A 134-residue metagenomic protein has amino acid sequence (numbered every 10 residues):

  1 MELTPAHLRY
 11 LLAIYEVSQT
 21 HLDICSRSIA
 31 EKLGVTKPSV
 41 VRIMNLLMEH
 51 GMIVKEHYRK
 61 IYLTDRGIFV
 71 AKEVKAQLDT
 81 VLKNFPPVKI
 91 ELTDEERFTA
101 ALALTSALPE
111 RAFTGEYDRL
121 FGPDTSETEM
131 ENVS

Functional and structural regions predicted by a protein language model:
M1-V35: N-terminal helix-turn-helix DNA-binding core of bacterial DNA-binding proteins
P38-V41: Key DNA-contact positions within bacterial/archaeal DNA-binding proteins
M44-N45: Short, hydrophobic-biased segments on the C-terminal half of alpha helices that form "recognition helices"
M48-E56: A short, conserved structural fragment
R59-Q77: Basic, amphipathic "hinge/linker" alpha-helix immediately C-terminal to the N-terminal HTH DNA-binding motif
V74-K89: Alpha-helical linker/hinge and terminal dimerization helices associated with HTH transcriptional regulators
V88-R97: Leucine-rich, amphipathic alpha-helical/linker segments
F98-S134: C-terminal regulatory/oligomerization modules of transcriptional regulators
